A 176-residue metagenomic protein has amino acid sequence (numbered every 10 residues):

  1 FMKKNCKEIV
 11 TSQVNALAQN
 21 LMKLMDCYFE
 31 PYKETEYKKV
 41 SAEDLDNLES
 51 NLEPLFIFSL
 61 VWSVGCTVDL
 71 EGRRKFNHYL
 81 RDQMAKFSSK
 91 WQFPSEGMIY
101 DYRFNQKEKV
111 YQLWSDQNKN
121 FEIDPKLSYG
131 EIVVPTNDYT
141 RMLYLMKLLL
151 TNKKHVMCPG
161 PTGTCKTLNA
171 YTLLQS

Functional and structural regions predicted by a protein language model:
F1-L143: Extended, charged/polar low-complexity intrinsically disordered regions
P125, D138-Y139, K147-K153, T162: Phosphate-binding P-loop
L143-T151, Y171-Q175: Contiguous, well-ordered alpha-helical segments that form the cores/surfaces of helical PPI scaffolds
H155-S176: Walker A/P-loop
